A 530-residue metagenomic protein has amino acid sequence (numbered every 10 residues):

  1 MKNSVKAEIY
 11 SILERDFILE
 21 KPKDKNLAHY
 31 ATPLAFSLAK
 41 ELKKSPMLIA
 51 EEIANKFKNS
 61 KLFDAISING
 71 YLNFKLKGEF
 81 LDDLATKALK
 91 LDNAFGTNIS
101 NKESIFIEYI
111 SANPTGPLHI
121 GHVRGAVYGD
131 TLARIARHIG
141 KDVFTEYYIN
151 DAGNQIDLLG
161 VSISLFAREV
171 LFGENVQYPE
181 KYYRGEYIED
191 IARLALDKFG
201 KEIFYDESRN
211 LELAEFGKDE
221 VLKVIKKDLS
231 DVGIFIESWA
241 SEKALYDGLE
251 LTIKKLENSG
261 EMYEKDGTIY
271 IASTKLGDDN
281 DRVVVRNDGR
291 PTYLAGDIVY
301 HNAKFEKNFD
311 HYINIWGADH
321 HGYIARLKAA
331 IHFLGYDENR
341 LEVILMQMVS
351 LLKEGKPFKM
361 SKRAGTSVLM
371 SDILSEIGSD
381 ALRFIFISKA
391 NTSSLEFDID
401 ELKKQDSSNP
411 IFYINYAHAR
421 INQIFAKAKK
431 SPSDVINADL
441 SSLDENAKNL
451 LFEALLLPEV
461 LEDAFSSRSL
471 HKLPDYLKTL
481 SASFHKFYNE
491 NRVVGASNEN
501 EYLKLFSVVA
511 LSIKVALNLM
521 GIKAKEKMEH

Functional and structural regions predicted by a protein language model:
M1-D82, I99-H530: Non-catalytic interaction-recognition regions
A85-G96: Histidine-rich, glycine-flanked metal-binding segment
